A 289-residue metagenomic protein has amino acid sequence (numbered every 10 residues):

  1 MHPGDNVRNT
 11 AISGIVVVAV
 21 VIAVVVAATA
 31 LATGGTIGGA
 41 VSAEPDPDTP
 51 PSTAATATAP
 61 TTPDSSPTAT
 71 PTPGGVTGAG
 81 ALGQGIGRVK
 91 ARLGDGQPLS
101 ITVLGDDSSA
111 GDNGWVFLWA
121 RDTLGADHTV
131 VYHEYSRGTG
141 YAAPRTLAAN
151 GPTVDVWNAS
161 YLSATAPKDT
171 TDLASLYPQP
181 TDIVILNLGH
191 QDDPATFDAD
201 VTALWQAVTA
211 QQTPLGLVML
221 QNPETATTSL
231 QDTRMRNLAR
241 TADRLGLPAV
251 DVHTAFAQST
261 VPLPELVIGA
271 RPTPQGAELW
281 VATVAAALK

Functional and structural regions predicted by a protein language model:
M1-P63: Long terminal accessory regions outside catalytic cores
E44-P45, S66-N150: Serine-esterase "nucleophile elbow" of acetyl-processing enzymes
P73-T77, V156-A166, G269: Acidic/histidine-rich helix-loop elements that form or flank divalent-metal/phosphate-binding sites at the catalytic
I86, L93-G94, A159-D198: Oxyanion-hole/transition-state-stabilizing segment in secreted/luminal serine hydrolases and related acyltransferases
S100-G105, V131, D155-S160, D182-N187 (+2 more regions): Structural recognition of the beta-strand scaffold that forms the well-ordered cores of secreted hydrolase catalytic
D107-G111, Y161-A166, G189-A195, N222-T227 (+1 more regions): Solvent-exposed loop/turn segments at secondary-structure junctions within structured extracellular/periplasmic domains
I185-Q191, L204-R236: Active-site segments of SGNH/GDSL-like serine hydrolases that catalyze O-acetyl group transfer/hydrolysis on lipids
P223-K289: Catalytic His-Asp segment of secreted/periplasmic serine-dependent ester chemistry enzymes
